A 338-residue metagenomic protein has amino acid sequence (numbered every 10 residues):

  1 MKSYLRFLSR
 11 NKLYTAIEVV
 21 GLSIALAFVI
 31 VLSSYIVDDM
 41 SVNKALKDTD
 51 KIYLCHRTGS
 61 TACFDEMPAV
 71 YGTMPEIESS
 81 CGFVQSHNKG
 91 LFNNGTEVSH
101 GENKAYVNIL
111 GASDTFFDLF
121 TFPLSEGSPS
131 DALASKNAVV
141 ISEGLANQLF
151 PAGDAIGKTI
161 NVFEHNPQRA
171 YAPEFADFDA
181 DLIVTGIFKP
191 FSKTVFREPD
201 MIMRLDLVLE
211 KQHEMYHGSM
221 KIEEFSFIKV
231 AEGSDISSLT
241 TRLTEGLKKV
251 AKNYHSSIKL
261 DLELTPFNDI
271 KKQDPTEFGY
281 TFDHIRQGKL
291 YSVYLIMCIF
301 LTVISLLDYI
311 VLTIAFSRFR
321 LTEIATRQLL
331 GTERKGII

Functional and structural regions predicted by a protein language model:
M1-G21, S305-I338: Intracellular coupling helices
Y4, E66-M67, K289, T322: Hydrophobic alpha-helical segments typical of transmembrane helices and their membrane-interface/capping positions
N11-D39: Short, strongly hydrophobic transmembrane alpha-helices
L13, S135, F178, I222-E224 (+1 more regions): Exposed loop/turn and edge beta-strand positions of beta-sandwich/beta-sheet ligand-binding modules
A25, I296-L306: Hydrophobic transmembrane alpha-helices
V29-G153, N161-Y171, F175-A180, T241 (+2 more regions): Structured, solvent-exposed hinge/loop segments at the ends of secondary-structure elements
L110-E126, V139-R286: Mid-to-C-terminal secondary-structure elements that act as membrane-proximal/extracytoplasmic interface segments
T281-F300: N-terminal membrane-entry
